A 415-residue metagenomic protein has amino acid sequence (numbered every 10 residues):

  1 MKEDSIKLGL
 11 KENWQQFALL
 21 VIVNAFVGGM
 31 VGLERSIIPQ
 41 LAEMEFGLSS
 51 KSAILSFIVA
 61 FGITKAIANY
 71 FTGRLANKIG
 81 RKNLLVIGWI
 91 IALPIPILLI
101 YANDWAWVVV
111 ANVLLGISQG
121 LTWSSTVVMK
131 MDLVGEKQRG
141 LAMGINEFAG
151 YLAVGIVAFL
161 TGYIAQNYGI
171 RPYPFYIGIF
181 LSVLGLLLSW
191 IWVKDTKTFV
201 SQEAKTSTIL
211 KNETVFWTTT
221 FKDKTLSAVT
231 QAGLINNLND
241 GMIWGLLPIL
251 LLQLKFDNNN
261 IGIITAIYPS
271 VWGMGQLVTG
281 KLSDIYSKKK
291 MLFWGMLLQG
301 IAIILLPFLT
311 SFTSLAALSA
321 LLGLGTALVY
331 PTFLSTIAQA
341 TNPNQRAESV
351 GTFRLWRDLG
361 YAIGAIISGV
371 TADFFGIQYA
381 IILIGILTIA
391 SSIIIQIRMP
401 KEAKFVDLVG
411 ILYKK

Functional and structural regions predicted by a protein language model:
M1-W14, D195-V229, L408-K415: Juxtamembrane intracellular "pre-TM" segments in multi-pass secondary transporters
L10-G62, S227-A228, A232, N236-L254: Helix-loop boundary and gating motifs at the non-cytosolic
L20, A106-N112, A228-V229, T313-S319: Short hydrophobic/alpha-helical segments at membrane-entry points of transmembrane helices in Major Facilitator
F61-Y70, G155, P269-L277, Y361-A362: Residue-level signature of mid-helix packing/kink "hotspots" within the transmembrane helices of 12-pass Major
A68-G80, Q276-S287, A372-D373: Helix-to-loop junctions at the C-terminal end of transmembrane segments in multipass secondary transporters
N83-I97, K290-L305: Structural signature of the two symmetry-related core transmembrane helices
V113-Y151, T336: Cytoplasmic helix-loop-helix junction between adjacent transmembrane helices in 12-TM secondary transporters
F180-Q202, S391-P400: C-terminal membrane-cytosol helix-exit motif in multi-pass small-molecule transporters
